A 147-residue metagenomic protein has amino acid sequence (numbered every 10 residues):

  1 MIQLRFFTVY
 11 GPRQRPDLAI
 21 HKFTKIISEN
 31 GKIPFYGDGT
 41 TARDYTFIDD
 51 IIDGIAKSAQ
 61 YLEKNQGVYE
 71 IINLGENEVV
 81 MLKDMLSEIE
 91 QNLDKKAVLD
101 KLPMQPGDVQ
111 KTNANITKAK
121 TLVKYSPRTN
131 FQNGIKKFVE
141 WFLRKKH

Functional and structural regions predicted by a protein language model:
M1-P12: Conserved beta-loop-beta element that borders a ligand/cofactor-binding pocket
T8-Y10, D17, K96, T112-N113: Short secondary-structure boundary micro-motifs
P12-R13, L122: Residues that scaffold the ATP/ADP-binding catalytic core of kinase and kinase-like folds
Q14-R15, I33: Activation segment of protein kinase catalytic domains
F23: Conserved catalytic/coupling elements of P-loop NTPase cores
I27-H147: C-terminal substrate-binding subdomain of Rossmann-fold SDR/epimerase-dehydratase oxidoreductases
